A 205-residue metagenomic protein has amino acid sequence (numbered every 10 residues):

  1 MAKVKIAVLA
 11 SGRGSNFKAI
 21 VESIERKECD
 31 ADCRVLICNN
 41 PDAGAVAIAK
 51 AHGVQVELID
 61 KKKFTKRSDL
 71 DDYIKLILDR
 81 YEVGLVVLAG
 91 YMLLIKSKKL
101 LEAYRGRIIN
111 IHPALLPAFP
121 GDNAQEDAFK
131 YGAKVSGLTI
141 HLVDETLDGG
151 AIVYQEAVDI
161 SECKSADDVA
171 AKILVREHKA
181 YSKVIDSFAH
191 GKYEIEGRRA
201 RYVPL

Functional and structural regions predicted by a protein language model:
A2-G44: N-terminal Rossmann-like dinucleotide-binding module
K5, D32, Q55, G84-L85 (+2 more regions): Proline-centered loop/turn at the N-terminus of a beta-strand
A10, R67, D71, A170-L174 (+1 more regions): Amphipathic, non-transmembrane alpha-helical scaffold segments
F17, A45-V46, D71, Q125 (+1 more regions): A general structural signal for well-ordered alpha-helical segments in protein cores
F17-I20, A45, A49, L100 (+1 more regions): Hydrophobic packing residues within well-ordered alpha-helices of enzyme cores
S23, L85, A89-Y202: Donor/substrate-binding cores of folate-linked one-carbon enzymes
C29-D60, F64-D69, Y73: Short, surface-exposed acidic-centric catalytic microdomains
K62-V87, L93: Short phosphate-binding loop-to-helix
